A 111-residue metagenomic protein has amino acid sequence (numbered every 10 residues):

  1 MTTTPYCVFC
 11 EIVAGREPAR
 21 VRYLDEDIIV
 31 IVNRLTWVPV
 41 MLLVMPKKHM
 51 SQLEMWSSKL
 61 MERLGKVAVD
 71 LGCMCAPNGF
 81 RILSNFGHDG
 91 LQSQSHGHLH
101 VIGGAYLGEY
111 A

Functional and structural regions predicted by a protein language model:
M1-A111: HIT superfamily nucleotide-processing domains
